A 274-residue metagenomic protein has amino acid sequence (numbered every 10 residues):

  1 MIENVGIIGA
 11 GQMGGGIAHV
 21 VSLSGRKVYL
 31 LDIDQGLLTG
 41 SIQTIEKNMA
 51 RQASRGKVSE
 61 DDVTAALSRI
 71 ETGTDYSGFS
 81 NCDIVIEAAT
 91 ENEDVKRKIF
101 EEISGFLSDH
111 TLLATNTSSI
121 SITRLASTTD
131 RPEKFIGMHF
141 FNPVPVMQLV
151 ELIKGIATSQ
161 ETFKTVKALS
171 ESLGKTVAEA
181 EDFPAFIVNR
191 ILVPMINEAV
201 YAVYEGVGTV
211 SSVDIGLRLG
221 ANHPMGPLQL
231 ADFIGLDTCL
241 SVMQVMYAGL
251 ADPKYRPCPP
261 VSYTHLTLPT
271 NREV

Functional and structural regions predicted by a protein language model:
M1-R51, R55: NAD(P)+-binding Rossmann beta1-loop-alpha1 motif at the extreme N-terminus of oxidoreductases
I8, L31, G73, A88 (+3 more regions): Structural motif
S24-R26, R131, V150-F183, M195-H223: Internal alpha-helical scaffold of NAD(P)-dependent oxidoreductase catalytic cores
K57-V58, D62-L112: Rossmann-like NAD(P)-binding element
K98-V146, I156-F163: Rossmann-fold NAD(P)-binding glycine/threonine-rich loop
E181-R190, Q229: A short glycine-threonine-serine/GTX helix/turn-capping micro-motif
T264-T270: Conserved small/polar residues in nucleotide/adenosyl-binding loops
